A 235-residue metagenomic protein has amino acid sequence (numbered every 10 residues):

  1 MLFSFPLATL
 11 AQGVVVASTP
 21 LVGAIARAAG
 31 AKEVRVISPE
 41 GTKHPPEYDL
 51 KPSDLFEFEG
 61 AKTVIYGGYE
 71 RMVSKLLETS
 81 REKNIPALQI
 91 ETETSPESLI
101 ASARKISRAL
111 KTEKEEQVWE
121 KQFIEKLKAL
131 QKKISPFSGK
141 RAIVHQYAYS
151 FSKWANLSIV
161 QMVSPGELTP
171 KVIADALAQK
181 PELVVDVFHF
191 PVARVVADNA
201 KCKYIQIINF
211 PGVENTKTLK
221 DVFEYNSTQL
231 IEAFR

Functional and structural regions predicted by a protein language model:
G13-S18, V22-A26, E115-S164, L168-V172: Basic- and aromatic-lined ligand-binding clefts that recognize polyanionic substrates
G13-V14, E97-R104, L183-R235: Structured C-terminal subdomain patch of bacterial secreted/periplasmic proteins
V14, E33-A109, P191-K203: Acidic/His-rich segments in extracytoplasmic proteins that coordinate ligands and/or metal ions
S18-P20, Y66-Y69, V144-Q146, D186-H189: Structural motif
G30-D54, Y147-D175, Q206-T216: Alpha-helical, coiled-coil/dimerization segments enriched in small aliphatic residues
V73, I85-T112, S138-W154, F210-E224: Extracytoplasmic ligand-binding site segments that recognize negatively charged/polar headgroups
